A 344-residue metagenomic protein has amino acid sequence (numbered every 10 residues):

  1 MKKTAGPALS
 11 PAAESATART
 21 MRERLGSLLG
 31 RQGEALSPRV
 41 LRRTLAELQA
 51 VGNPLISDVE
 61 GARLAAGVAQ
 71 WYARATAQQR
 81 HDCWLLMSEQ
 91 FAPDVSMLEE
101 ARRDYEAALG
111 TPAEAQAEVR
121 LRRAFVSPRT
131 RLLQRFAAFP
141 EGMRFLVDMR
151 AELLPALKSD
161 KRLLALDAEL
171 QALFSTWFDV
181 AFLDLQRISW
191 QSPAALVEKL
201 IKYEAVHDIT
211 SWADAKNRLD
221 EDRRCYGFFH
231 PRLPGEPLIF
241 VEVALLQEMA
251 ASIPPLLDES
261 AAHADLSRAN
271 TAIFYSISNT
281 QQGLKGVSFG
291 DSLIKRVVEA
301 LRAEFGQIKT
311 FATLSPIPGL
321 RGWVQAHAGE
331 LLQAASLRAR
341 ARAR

Functional and structural regions predicted by a protein language model:
M1-R344: Extended, composition-driven regions rather than compact fold-specific motifs
